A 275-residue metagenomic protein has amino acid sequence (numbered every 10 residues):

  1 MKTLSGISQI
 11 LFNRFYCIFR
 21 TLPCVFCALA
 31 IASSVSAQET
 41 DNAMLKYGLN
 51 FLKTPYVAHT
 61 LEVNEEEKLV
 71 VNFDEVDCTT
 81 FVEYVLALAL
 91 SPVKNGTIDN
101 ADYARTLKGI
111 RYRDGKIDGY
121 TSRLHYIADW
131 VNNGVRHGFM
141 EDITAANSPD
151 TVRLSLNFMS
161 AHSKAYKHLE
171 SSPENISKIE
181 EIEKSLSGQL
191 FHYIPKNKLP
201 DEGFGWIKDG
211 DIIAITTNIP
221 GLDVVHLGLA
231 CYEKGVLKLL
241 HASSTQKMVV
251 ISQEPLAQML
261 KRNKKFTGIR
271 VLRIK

Functional and structural regions predicted by a protein language model:
M1-C17: N-terminal secretory signal peptides that target proteins for export/translocation
R20-A32: Bacterial N-terminal signal peptides
V35-A37: Boundary at the C-terminal end of the N-terminal hydrophobic targeting segment
H59-G188, Y232, H241-S244: Acidic/His-rich structured neighborhood in mature extracellular/periplasmic domains
H192-G203, T217: Short alpha-helix capping/helix-loop boundary micro-motifs
W206-I207: Short, well-ordered loop/turn sites that connect or cap secondary structure elements
I213-I274: C-terminal soluble interaction/assembly domains
